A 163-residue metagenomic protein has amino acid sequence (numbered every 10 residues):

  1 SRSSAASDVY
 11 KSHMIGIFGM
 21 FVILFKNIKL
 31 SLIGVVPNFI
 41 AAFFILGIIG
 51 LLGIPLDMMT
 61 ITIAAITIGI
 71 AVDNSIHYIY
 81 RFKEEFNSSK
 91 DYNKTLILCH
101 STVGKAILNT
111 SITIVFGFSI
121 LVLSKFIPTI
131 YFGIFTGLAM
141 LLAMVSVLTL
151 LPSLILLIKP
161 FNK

Functional and structural regions predicted by a protein language model:
S1-S12: Single conserved hydrophobic/aromatic residue that forms the stacking wall/gate of nucleotide- or nucleobase-binding
S7, F39, C99-T110, F135 (+1 more regions): Loop-to-transmembrane-helix entry motif
K11-D57, L123-I127: Interfacial segments of transmembrane alpha-helices in multi-pass membrane proteins
F18-F21, F39, P55-I79, F116-S119 (+1 more regions): Hydrophobic transmembrane alpha-helices
F25, I45, V72-I79, N109 (+2 more regions): Alpha-helical transmembrane segments of polytopic integral membrane proteins, especially the permease/helical cores
I70, N87-K125, M144-V147: Pore- and gate-forming transmembrane helices of large, multi-pass membrane proteins
Y78, Y131-K163: Transmembrane alpha-helices and their membrane-interface boundaries in multi-pass membrane transporters and channels
